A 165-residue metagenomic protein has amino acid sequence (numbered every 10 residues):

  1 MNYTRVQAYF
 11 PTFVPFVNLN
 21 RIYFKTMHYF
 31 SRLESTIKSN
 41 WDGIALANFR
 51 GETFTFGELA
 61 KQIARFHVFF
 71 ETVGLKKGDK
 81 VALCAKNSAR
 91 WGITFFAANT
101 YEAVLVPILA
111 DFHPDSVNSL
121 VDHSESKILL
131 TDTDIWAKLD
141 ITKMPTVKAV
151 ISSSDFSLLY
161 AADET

Functional and structural regions predicted by a protein language model:
N2-M27: Flexible, non-catalytic linker and terminal segments flanking ANL/adenylate-forming cores
N18, A45, G51, A103 (+1 more regions): A broad detector of the eukaryotic-type serine/threonine protein kinase catalytic domain
Y23-F24, E58, L105-I108: Short, flexible loop segments at the rims of nucleotide/cofactor-binding pockets, characterized by
F30, A60-I63, W136: Hydrophobic face of alpha-helices
F30-L33, W91: A general structural signal for well-ordered alpha-helical segments in protein cores
R32, T72-V73, T100-E164: Structural core segment of the AMP-binding/adenylate-forming
R32-T55, Y160: AMP-dependent adenylate-forming
A45-S88, G92-F96, H113-N118: Conserved AMP-binding/adenylate-forming core of the ANL superfamily
